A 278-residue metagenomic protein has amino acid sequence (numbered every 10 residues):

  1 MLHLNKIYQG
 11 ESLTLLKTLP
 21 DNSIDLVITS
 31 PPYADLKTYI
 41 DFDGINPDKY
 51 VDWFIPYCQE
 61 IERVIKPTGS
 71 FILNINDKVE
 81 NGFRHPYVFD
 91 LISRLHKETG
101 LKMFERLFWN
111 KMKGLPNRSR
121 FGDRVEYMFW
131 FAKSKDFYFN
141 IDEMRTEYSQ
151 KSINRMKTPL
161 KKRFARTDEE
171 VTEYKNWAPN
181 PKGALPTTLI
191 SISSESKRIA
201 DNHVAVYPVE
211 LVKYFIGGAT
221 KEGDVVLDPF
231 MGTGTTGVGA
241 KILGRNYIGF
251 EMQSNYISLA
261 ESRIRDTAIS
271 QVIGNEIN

Functional and structural regions predicted by a protein language model:
M1-L259, R265: Core catalytic lobe of class I
S258-N278: PRPP-dependent phosphoribosyltransferase catalytic core
